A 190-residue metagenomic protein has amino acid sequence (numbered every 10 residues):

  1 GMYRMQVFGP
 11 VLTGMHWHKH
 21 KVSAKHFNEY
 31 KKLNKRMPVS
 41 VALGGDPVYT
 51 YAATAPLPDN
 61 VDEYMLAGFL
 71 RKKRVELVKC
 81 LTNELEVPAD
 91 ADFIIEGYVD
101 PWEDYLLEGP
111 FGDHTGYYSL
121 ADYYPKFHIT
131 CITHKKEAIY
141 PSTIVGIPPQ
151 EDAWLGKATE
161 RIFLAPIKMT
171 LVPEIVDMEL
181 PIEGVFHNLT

Functional and structural regions predicted by a protein language model:
G1-N34, P38-A42: Internal mixed beta-strand/loop scaffold within catalytic domains of large alpha/beta enzymes
M37, G44-T190: Charged, compositionally biased interaction regions
